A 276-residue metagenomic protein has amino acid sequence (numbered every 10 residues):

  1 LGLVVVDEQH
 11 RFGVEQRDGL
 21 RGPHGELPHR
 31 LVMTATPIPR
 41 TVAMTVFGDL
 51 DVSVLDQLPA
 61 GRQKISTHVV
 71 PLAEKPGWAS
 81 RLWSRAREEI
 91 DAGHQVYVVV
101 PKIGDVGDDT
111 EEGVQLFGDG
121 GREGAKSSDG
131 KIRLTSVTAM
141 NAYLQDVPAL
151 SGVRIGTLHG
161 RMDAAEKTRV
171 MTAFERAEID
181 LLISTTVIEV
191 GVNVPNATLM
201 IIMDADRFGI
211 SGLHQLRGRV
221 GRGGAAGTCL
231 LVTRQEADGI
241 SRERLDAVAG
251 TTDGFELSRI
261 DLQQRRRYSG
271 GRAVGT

Functional and structural regions predicted by a protein language model:
L1, Q9-H24, D109-T110, K167 (+2 more regions): Conserved ATPase-coupling elements of RecA-like P-loop NTPase cores
G2-H68, E74-D91, Q95: Post-DEXD/H (motif II) to motif III coupling segment of the RecA-like Helicase ATP-binding lobe
Q9, M33-I38, V46-L50, L58 (+4 more regions): A short beta-strand-to-loop transition that corresponds to the Sensor-1 phosphate-sensing loop of AAA+ P-loop ATPases
P39, G61, D105, A164 (+1 more regions): Flexible, glycine-rich phosphate/dinucleotide-binding loops and adjacent beta-alpha linkers at cofactor/substrate
V46, D56-Q57, V69, V100 (+2 more regions): Pocket-edge structural micro-motifs
L55-R62, T67-L72, V106-K131: Conserved P-loop NTPase catalytic core
E74-Q95, K102, G118, R122-E123 (+2 more regions): C-terminal helicase module of SF1/SF2 nucleic-acid helicases/translocases
